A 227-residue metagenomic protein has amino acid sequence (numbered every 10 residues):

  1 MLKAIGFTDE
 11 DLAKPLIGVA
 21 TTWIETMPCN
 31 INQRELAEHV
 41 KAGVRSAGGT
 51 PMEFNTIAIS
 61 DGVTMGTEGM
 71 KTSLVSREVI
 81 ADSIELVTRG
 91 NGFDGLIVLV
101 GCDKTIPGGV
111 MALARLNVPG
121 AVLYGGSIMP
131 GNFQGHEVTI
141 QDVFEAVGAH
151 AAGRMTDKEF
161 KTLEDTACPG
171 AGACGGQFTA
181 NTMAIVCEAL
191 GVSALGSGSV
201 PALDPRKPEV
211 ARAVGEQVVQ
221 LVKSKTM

Functional and structural regions predicted by a protein language model:
M1, T22, G62, G66 (+2 more regions): Generic, low-specificity signal for short hydrophobic/alpha-helical stretches with a mild N-terminal bias, encompassing
M1-A13: Short N-terminal or domain-adjacent regulatory/targeting segments
F7, K41-A42, Q141-V143: Ligand-binding pocket scaffold of soluble enzyme catalytic domains
E10-Y124: Long, structured ligand/cofactor-binding scaffold of large enzymes
S73-M227: Active-site cavity-forming subdomains of large catalytic enzyme subunits
